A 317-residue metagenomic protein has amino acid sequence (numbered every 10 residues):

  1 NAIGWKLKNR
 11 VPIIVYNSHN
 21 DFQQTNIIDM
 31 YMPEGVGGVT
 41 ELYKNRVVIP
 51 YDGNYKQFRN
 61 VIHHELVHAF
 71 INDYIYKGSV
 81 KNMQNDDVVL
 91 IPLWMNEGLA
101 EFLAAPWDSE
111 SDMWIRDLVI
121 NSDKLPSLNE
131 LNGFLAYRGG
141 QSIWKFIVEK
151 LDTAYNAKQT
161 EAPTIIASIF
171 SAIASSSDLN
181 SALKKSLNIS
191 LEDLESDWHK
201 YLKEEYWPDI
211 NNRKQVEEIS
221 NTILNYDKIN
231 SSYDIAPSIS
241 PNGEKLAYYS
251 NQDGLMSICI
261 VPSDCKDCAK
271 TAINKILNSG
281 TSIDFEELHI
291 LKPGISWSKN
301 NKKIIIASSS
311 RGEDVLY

Functional and structural regions predicted by a protein language model:
N1-I14, S18, H63-L66, F70: Zn2+-dependent metallopeptidase catalytic core
S18-G35, L291: Charged, often glycine-rich, active-site loop that binds/positions anionic groups
Y31-I62, L66-N221, N225: Acidic/His/Gly-enriched intrinsically disordered linker/tail segments that often contain short helix/coil "MoRF-like"
Q57, Y233-I235, G254, L291-P293 (+1 more regions): Beta-rich catalytic cores
P208-Y233, V261-L291, S308: Multi-bladed beta-propeller domains
P241-N242, K299-N300: Residue-level detector of Asp-centered blade-edge/turn motifs that repeat once per structural unit in beta-propeller
A247-D253, V261-S263, P293-S298, I305-R311: Beta-strand C-termini and the immediately following turn/loop, strongest in propeller blades
S257-C259, V315-Y317: A short loop-to-beta-strand structural motif that recurs across blades of beta-propeller domains
